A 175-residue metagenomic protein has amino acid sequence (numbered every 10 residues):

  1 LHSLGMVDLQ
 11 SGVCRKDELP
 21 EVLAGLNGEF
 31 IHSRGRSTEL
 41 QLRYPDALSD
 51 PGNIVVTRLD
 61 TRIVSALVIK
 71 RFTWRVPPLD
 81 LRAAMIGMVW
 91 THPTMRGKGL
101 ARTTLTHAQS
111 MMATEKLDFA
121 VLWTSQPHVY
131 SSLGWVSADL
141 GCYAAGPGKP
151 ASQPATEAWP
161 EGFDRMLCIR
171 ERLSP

Functional and structural regions predicted by a protein language model:
H2-S3: Short, positively charged and aromatic/hydrophobic N-terminal segments
V7-L9: Extreme N-terminal starter segment of soluble prokaryotic enzymes
S11-V89, L173-P175: A conserved beta-strand-loop-helix scaffold within acyl/acetyltransferase catalytic domains
F72-W74, T94, P127: Short coil/turn motifs at secondary-structure junctions
M88-T91, G97-M112: Conserved acetyl-CoA-binding loop-helix of GNAT-fold acetyltransferases
T114-F119, T124-A144: Conserved active-site alpha-helix within GNAT-family acetyltransferase domains
V136-P175: Amide-forming acyltransferase catalytic core, primarily the GNAT-like/NAT-type and related acyltransferase folds
